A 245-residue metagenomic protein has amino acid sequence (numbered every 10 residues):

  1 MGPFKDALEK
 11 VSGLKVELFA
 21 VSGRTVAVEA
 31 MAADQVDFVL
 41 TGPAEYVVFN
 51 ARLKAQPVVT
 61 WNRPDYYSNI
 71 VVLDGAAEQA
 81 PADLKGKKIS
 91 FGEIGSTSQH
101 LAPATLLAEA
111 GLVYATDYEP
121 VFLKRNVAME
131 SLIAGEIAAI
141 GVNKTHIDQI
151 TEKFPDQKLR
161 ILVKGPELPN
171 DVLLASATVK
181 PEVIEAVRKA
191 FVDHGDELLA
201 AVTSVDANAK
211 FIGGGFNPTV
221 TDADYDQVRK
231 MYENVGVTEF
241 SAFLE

Functional and structural regions predicted by a protein language model:
M1-K15: Short, polar/charged alpha-helical segment
M1-P3, A175, V179-E245: An extracytoplasmic/periplasmic, membrane-proximal ligand-sensing/linker region
F4, G23, A27, E45 (+9 more regions): Stable alpha-helical elements in mature extracytoplasmic
E9-G13, A32-V36, A51, A108-L112 (+4 more regions): Sec-exported extracytoplasmic/periplasmic mature domains
T25-V39, R52-L53, A82, N126-G141 (+1 more regions): Short helices/loops that flank or line small-molecule/ion binding pockets
K54-N62, S90, L162: A structural signal for short loop-to-beta-strand junctions that line the ligand-binding cleft of periplasmic/secreted
V59-A80, L173-S176: Hydrophobic/proline-rich hinge and linker segments of small-molecule sensing/allosteric domains, predominantly
A76, K87-K189: Pocket-lining segment of extracytoplasmic ligand-binding domains
